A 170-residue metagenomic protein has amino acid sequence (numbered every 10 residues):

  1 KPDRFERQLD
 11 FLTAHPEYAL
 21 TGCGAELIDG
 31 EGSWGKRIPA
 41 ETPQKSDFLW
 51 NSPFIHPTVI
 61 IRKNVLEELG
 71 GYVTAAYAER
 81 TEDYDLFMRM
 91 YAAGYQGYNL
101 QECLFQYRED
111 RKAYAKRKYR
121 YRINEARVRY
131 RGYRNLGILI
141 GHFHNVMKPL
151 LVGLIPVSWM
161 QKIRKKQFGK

Functional and structural regions predicted by a protein language model:
P2-D3, G70: Short N-terminal helix/helix-N-cap motif within the alpha/beta-hydrolase-1
D3, R7-F11, D85-R89, N124-V128: Alpha-helical elements of Rossmann-like donor-binding domains used by nucleotide-donor carbohydrate transfer enzymes
D3-G35: Conserved donor NDP-sugar-binding/catalytic core segment of glycosyltransferases
A14-E17, E68-G71, A92, R131-N135: Secondary-structure boundary motif
C23, K36-R120: Conserved nucleotide-sugar donor-binding catalytic segment
L27, F105, K148: Positions that flank functional sites
A113-K170: Non-catalytic, C-terminal membrane-associated alpha-helical segments of glycosyltransferases
